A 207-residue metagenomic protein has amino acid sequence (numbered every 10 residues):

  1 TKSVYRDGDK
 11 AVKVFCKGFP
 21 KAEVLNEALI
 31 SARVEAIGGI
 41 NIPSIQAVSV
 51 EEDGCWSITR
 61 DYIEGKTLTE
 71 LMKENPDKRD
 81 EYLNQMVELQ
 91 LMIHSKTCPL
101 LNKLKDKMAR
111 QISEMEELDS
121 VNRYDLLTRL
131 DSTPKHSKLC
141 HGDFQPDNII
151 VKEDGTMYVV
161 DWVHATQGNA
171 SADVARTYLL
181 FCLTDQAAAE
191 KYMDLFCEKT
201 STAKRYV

Functional and structural regions predicted by a protein language model:
T1-L25, A32: ATP-binding glycine-rich loop module of kinase domains
S3-R6, T128-A172: Active-site acidic catalytic loop and adjacent metal/ATP-binding pocket of ATP-dependent phosphoryl transfer enzymes
F15, Q46-S49, I63: Residues forming the ATP-binding cleft of Hanks-type serine/threonine protein kinase domains
L29-I40, I93: Structural motif at the C-terminus of the N-lobe alphaC helix and the adjacent alphaC-beta4 loop of the Hanks-type
S44-W56: Short beta-strand micro-motifs within the conserved protein kinase catalytic domain, predominantly in the N-lobe
D53-T67: Conserved short submotifs of the Hanks-type protein kinase catalytic core that shape the nucleotide-binding pocket
T69-K105, S120-D125, R129, T133 (+1 more regions): Conserved kinase catalytic-core helix
V174-T202: Active-site activation/catalytic loop segments of kinase-like enzymes and analogous catalytic loops in related
